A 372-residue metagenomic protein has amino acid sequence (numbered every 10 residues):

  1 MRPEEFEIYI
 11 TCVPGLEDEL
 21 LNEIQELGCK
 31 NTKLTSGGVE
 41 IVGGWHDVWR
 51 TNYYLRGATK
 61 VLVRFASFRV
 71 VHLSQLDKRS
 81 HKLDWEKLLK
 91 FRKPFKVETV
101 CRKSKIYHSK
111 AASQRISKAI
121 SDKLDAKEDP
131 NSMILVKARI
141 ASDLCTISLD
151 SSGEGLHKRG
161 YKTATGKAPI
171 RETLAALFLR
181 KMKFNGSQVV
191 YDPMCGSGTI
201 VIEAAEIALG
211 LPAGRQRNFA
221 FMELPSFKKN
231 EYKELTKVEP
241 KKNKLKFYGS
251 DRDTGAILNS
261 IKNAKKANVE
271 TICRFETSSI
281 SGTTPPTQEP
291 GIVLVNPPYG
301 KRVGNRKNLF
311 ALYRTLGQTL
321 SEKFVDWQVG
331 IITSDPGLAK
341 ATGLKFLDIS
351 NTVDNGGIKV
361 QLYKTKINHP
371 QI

Functional and structural regions predicted by a protein language model:
M1-S132: Non-catalytic nucleic-acid substrate-recognition regions in nucleic-acid-modifying enzymes
C12, D251, T333: Short beta-strand/turn micro-motifs composed of small residues that flank or help shape donor/cofactor-binding pockets
H46-Y53, E154-H157, Q371-I372: Short, charged/polar, Gly/Pro-enriched secondary-structure boundary elements
R102-S104, G155, P298-R302: A short, flexible beta-alpha/helix-coil linker loop
V136-S152, Y363: C-terminal edge-of-domain segments
I147-K183: SAM-dependent Rossmann-like transferase core, predominantly class I methyltransferases with a strong bias toward
I170-P285, R302, K307-F310: Conserved S-adenosyl-L-methionine
S279-G282, P286-I372: C-terminal catalytic and target-recognition region of SAM-dependent MTase-like enzymes, primarily methyltransferases
